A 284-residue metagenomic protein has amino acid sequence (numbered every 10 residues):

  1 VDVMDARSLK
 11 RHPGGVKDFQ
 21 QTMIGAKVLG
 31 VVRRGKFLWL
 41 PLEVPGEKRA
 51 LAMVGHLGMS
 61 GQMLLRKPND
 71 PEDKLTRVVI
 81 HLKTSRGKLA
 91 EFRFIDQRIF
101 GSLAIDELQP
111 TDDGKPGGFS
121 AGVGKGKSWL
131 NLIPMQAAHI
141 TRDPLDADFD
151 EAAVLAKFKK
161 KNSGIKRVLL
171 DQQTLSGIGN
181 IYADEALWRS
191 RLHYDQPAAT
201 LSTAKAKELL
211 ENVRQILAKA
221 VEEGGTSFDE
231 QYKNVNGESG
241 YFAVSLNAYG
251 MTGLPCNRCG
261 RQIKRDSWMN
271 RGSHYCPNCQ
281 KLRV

Functional and structural regions predicted by a protein language model:
V1-L103, P255, R271-V284: A cross-family signal for N-terminal binding/gating loops and helix N-caps that shape access to the active site
D2-T22, V32, K48-A50, A153-V284: Basic, nucleic-acid-binding surfaces and adjacent catalytic neighborhoods in DNA/RNA-processing proteins
V16, L40, E47, Q62 (+6 more regions): Intrinsically disordered, low-complexity regions
Q21, W39-P41, R66, F94-D96 (+10 more regions): Intrinsically disordered, low-complexity regions enriched in small/polar residues
K48-G177, Y182-R189, P197: Phosphate/anion-contacting hairpin/loop surfaces
